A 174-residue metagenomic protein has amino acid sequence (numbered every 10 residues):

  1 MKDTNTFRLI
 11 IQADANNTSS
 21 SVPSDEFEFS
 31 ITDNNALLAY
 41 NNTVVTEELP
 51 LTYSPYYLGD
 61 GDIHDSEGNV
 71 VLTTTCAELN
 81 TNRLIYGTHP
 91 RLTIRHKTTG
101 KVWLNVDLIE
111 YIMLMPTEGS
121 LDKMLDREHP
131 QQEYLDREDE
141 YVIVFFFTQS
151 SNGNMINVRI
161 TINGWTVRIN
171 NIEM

Functional and structural regions predicted by a protein language model:
M1-T4: Short, low-hydrophobicity acidic/polar segments
T6-R8: Intrinsic-disorder/low-complexity, polar/charged segments enriched in Ser/Thr/Lys/Arg/Asp/Glu/Gln
I10-S21: Structural motif
S20-L125, M174: Tryptophan-paired
G100-T161: C-terminal structured domain segments
T161-M174: Protruding loop/beta-arch "assembly-hinge" segments enriched in small, turn-prone residues
